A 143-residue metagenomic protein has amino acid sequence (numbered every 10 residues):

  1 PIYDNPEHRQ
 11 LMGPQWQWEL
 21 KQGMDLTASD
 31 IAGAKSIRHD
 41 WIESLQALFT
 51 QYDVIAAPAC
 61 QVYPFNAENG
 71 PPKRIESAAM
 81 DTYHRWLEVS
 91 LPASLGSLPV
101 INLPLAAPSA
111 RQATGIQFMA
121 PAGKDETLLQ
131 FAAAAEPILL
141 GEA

Functional and structural regions predicted by a protein language model:
P1-Q46, V62, N102-Q112: Short helix-loop capping/hinge segments that flank enzyme active sites or metal/cofactor-binding pockets
A32, E43, S94-A143: Structural helix-boundary/capping segments
G33, P64-L87: Short, surface-exposed loop/helix-turn segments at secondary-structure junctions that function as lids/hinges flanking
A47, M80-L103: Small-aliphatic-rich amphipathic alpha-helix that forms the alpha element of a beta-alpha
T50: Structured loop/turn residues at beta-strand edges in well-structured enzyme cores
D53: Conserved acidic residues
A59: Glycine-rich, N-terminal phosphate-binding loop of Rossmann-like dinucleotide-binding domains
